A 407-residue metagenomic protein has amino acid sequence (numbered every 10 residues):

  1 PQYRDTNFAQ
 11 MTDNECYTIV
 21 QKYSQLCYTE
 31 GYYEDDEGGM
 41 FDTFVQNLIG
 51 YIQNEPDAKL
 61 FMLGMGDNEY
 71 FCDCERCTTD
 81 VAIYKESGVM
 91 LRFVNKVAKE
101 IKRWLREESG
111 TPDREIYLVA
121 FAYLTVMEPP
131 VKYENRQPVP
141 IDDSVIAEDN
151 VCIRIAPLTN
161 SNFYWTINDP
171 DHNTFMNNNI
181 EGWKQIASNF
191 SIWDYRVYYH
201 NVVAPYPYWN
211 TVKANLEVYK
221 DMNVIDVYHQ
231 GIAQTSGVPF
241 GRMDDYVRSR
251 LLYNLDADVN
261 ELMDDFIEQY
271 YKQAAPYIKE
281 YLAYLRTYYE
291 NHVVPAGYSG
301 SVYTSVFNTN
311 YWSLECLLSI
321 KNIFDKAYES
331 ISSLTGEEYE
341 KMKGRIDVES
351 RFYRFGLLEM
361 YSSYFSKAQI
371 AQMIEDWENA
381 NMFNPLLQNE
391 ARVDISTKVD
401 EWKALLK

Functional and structural regions predicted by a protein language model:
P1-K184, F190-L216, V224-D226, Q230-D256 (+4 more regions): Aromatic-lined carbohydrate-binding surfaces of glycoside hydrolases
R250-K407: Catalytic domains of carbohydrate-active enzymes that cleave complex glycans
